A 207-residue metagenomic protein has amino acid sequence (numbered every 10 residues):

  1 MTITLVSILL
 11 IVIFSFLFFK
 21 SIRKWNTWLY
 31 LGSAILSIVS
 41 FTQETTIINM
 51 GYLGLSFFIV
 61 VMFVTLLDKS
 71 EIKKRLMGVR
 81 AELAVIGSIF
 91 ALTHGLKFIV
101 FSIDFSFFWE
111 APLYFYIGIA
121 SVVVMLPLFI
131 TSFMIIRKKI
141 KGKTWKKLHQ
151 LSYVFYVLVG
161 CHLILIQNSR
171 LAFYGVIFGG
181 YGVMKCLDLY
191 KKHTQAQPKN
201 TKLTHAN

Functional and structural regions predicted by a protein language model:
M1-N207: Membrane-embedded alpha-helical bundles that constitute the cytochrome b-like, heme-associated redox core of multi-pass
